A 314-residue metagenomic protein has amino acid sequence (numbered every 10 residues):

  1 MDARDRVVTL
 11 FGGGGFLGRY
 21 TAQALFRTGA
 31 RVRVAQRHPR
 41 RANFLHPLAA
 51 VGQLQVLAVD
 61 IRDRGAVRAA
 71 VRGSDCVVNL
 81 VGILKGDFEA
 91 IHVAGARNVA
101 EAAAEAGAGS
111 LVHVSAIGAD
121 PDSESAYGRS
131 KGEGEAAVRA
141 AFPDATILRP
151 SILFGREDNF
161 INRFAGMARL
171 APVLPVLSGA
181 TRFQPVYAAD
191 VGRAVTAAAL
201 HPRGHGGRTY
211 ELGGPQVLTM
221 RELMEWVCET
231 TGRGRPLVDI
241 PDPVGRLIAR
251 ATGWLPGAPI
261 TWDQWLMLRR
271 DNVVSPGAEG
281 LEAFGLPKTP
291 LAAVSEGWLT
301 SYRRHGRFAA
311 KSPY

Functional and structural regions predicted by a protein language model:
D2, A198-T261, S275-Y314: Mid/C-terminal beta-alpha module of Rossmann-like enzyme folds, strongest in SDR-family dehydrogenases/epimerases
D2-A30: N-terminal Rossmann NAD(P)H-binding glycine-rich loop of SDR-like oxidoreductase domains
A30-R40: Conserved glycine-rich Rossmann-like NAD(P)H-binding loop of the short-chain dehydrogenase/reductase
R31, I83-A141, A145-P150: Conserved Rossmann-fold NAD(P)-dependent oxidoreductase catalytic core, especially the SDR/UDP-sugar
P39-E105, I117-P121: NAD(P)H-binding glycine-rich loop region in Rossmannoid oxidoreductase-like domains and their noncatalytic homologs
F44, R163-A188, E229-S275: Alpha-helical membrane-targeting segments
G95, N159-F160, S178-L200, G207-E211: Substrate-positioning beta->alpha
S125, T146-R163, L218: Flexible, glycine-rich beta-alpha linker
